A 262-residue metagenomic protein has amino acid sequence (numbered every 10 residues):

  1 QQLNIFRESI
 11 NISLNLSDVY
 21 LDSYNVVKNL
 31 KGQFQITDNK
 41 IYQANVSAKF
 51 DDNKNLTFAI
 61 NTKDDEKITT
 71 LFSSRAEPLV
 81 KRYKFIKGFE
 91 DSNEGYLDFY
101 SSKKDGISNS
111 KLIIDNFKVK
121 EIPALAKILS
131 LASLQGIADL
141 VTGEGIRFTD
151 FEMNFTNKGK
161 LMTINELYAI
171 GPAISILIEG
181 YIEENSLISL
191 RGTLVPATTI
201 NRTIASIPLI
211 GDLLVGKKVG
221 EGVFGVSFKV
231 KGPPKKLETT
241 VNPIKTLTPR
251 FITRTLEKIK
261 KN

Functional and structural regions predicted by a protein language model:
N4-V26, K31-K231, T248, T253-L256: Small-residue helix/turn framework positions
K235-N262: Gram-negative outer-membrane assembly/targeting C-terminal domains
